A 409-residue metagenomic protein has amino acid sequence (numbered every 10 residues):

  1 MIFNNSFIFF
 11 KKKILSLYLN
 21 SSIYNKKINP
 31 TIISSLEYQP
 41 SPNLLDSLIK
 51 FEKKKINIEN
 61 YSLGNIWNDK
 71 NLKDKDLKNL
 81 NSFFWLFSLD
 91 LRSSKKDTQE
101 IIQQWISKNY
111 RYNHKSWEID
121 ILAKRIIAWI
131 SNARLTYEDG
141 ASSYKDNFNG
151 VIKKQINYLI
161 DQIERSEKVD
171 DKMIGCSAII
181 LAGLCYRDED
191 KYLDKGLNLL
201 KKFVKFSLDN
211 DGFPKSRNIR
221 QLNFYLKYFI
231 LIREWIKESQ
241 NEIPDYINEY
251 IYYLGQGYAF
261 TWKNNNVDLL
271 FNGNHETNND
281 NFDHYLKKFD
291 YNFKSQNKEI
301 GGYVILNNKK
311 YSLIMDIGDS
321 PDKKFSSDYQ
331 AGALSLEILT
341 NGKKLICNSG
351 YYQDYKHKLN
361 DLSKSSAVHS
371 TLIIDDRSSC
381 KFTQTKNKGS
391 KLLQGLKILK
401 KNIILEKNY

Functional and structural regions predicted by a protein language model:
M1-I66: Extreme N-terminal leader/anchor segments
K73-I251: Aromatic-lined, polymer-binding surfaces characteristic of secreted/periplasmic polysaccharide-degrading enzymes
N81, G175, G302, G332-L334 (+1 more regions): Residues that flank catalytic or metal-binding motifs in active/ligand-binding sites
W117, L122, S326, Q330 (+1 more regions): Short alpha-helix boundary/capping segments
D209-C347, Y351: Carbohydrate-active enzyme catalytic cores, enriched for enzymes that act on polyanionic acidic polysaccharides
I300-K310, S378, F382-Y409: Extended, loop-rich substrate-binding clefts of extracytoplasmic carbohydrate-active enzymes
G332-G395: Active-site rim segments in enzyme catalytic domains, especially the processed small/beta chain of N-terminal
